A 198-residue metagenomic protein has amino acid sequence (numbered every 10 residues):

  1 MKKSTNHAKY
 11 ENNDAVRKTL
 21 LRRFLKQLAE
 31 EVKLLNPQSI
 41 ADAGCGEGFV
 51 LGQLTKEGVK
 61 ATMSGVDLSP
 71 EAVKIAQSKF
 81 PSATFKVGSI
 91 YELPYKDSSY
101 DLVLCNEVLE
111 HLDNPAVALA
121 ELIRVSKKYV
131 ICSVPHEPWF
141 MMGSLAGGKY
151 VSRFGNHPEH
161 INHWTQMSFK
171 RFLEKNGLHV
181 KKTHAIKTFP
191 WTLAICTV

Functional and structural regions predicted by a protein language model:
M1-K96, L119, A146-F172, T183-T197: Conserved N-terminal segment of class I S-adenosyl-L-methionine
K60-A61, S126-K128: A short helix->loop->beta-strand "cap" motif at the edges of active sites that frequently abuts
L104: A conserved beta-strand element that flanks and buttresses the S-adenosyl-L-methionine
V108: Hydrophobic adenine-recognition pocket in adenosine-nucleotide-binding enzymes
L112-E121: A short, conserved alpha-helix within the catalytic core of class I
K127-P135: Conserved beta-strand signature within the Rossmann-like core of class I S-adenosyl-L-methionine
H136-F140: Short "lid" loop at the C-terminus of a central beta-strand within the Rossmann-like core of SAM-dependent
